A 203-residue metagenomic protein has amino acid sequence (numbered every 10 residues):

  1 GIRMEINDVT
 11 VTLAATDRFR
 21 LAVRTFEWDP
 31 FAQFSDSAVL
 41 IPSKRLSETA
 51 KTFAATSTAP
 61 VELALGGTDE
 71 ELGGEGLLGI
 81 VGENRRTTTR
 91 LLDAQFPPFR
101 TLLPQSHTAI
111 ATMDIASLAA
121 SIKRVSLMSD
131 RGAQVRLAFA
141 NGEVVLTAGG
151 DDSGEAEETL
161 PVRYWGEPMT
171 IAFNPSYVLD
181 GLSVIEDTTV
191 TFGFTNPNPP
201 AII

Functional and structural regions predicted by a protein language model:
G1-T25, F31-L92, S106-I203: DNA polymerase processivity clamps
T101-P104: Basic, Lys/Arg-rich DNA-contacting stretches centered on the C-terminal catalytic core of tyrosine recombinase systems
